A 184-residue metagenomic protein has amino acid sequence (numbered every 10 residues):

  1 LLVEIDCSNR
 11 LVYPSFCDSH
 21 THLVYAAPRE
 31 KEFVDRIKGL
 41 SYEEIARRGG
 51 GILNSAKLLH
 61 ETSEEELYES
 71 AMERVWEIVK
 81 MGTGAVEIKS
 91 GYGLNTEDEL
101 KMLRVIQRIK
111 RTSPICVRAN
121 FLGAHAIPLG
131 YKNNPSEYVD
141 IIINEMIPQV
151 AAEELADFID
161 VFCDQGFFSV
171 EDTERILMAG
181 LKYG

Functional and structural regions predicted by a protein language model:
L2-E69: Metal-associated gating/positioning segment near the N- to mid-region
S41, G49, G82, L181-G184: Glycine-centered loop/turn motif at secondary-structure junctions
S55-S70, W76, G84-G184: Metal-coordinating catalytic core of metallo-dependent amide/deamination hydrolases
